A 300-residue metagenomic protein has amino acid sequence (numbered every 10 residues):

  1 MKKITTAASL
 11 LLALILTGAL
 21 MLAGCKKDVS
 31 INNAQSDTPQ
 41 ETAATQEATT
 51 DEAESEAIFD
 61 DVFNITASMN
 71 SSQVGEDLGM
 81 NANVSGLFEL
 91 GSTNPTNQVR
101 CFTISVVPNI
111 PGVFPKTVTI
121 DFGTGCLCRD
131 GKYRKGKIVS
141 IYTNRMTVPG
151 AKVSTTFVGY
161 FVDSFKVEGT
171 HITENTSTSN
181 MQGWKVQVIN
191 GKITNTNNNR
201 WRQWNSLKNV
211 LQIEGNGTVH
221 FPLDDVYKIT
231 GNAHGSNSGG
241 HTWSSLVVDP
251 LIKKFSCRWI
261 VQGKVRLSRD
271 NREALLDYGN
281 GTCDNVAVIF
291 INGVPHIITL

Functional and structural regions predicted by a protein language model:
K2, K26-K27: A general lysine-centric signal
K2-L12: Bacterial N-terminal signal peptides that target proteins for export
M21-G24: C-terminal motif of bacterial Sec signal peptides marking the signal peptidase cleavage site
K27-L300: Low-complexity, intrinsically disordered segments exposed to solvent
